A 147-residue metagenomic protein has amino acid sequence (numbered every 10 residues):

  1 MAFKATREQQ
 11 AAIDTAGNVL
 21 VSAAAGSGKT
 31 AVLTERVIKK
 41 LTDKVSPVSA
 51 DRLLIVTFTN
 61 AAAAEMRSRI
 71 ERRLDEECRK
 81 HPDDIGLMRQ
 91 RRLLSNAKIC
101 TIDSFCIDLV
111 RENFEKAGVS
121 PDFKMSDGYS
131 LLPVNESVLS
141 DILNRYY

Functional and structural regions predicted by a protein language model:
M1-A117: P-loop NTPase Walker
R91-K98, F114-Y147: ATP-hydrolysis module of ASCE/P-loop NTPase motor domains, specifically the Walker B Asp-Glu catalytic pair
